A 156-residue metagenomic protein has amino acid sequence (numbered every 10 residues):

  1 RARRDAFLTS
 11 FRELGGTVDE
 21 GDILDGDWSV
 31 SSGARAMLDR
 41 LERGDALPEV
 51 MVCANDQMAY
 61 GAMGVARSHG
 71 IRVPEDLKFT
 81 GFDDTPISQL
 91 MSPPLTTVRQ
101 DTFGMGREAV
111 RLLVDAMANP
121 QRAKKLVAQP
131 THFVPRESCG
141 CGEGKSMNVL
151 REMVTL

Functional and structural regions predicted by a protein language model:
R1-L156: Bacterial carbohydrate/catabolite-sensing allosteric modules
